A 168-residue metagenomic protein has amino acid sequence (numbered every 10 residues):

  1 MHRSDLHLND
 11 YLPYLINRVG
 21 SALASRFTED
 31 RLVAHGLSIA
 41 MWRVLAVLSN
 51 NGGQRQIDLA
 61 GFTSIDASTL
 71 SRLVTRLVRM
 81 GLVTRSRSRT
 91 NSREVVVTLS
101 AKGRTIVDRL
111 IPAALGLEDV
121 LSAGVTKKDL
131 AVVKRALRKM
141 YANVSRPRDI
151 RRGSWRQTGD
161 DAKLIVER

Functional and structural regions predicted by a protein language model:
M1-D5, K127-R168: C-terminal regulatory/oligomerization modules of transcriptional regulators
M1-H35, K163-R168: N-terminal leader segment of winged-helix/HTH proteins
L8, L37-I39, L99, V125: Alpha-helical hairpin
V19, V33, N51, I106-A113: Histidine kinase transmitter module recognition
S21-T69, M80, R152: N-terminal helix-turn-helix DNA-binding core of bacterial DNA-binding proteins
A46, R72, R135: DNA-binding alpha-helical recognition surfaces that contact promoter or target DNA
I57, F62, T75-S145: Charged, amphipathic alpha-helical coiled-coil/dimerization segments
